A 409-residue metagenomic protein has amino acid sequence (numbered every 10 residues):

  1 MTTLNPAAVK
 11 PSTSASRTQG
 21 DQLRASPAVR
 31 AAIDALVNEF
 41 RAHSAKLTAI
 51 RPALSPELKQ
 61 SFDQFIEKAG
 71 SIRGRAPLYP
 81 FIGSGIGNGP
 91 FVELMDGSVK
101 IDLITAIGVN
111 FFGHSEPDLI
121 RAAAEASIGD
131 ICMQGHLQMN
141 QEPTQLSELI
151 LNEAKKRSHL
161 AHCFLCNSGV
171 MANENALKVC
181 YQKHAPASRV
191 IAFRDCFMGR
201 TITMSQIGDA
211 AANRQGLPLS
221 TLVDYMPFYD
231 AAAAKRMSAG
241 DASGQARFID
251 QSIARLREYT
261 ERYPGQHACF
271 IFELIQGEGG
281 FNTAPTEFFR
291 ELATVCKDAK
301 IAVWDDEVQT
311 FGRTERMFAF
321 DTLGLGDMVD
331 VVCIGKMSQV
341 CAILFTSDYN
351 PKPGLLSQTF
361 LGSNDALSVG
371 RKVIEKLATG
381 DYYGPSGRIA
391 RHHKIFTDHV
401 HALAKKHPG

Functional and structural regions predicted by a protein language model:
T2-G409: Conserved N-terminal phosphate-binding loop of PLP-dependent enzymes in the Aspartate aminotransferase
